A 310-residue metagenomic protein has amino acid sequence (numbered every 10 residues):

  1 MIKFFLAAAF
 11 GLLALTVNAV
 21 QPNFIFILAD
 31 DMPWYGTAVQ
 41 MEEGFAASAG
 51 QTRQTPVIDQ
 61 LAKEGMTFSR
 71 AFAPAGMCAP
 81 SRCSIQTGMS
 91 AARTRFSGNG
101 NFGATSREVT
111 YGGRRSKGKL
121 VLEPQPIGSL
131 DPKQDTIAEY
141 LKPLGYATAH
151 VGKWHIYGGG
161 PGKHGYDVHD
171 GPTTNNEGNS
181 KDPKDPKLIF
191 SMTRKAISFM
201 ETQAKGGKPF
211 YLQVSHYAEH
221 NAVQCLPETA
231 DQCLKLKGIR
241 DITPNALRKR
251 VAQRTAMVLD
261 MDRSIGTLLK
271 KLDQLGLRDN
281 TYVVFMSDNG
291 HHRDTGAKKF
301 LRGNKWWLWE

Functional and structural regions predicted by a protein language model:
M1-I2: N-terminal secretory signal peptides that target proteins for export/translocation
F5-T16: Bacterial N-terminal signal peptides
V17-E310: Formylglycine-dependent sulfatase
